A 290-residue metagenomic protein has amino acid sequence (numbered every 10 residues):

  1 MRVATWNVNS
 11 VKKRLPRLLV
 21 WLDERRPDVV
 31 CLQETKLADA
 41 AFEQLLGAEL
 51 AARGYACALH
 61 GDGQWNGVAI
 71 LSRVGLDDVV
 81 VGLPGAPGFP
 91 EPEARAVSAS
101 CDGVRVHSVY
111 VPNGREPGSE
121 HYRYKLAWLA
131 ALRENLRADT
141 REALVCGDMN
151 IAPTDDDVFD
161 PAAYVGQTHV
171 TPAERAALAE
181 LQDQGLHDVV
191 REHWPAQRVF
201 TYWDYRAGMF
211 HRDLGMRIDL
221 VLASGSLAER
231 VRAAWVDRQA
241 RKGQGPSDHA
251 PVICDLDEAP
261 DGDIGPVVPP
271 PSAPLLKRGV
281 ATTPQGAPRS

Functional and structural regions predicted by a protein language model:
M1-A56, G63-V68, D263-K277, A281-S290: N-terminal, active-site-proximal structural segment of metallo-dependent hydrolase catalytic domains
V3-N7, L22-F42, V106, L132 (+5 more regions): Active-site beta-strand/loop signature of hydrolases that rely on acidic residues for catalysis
K13, L37-A40, P117, A152-P153 (+2 more regions): Active-site environment of divalent metal-dependent phosphoester hydrolases
K36-A38, F42-E116: Structured beta-strand-rich core segments of catalytic domains in phosphoester-bond hydrolases
L46, A51-R53, W128-I218, P271 (+1 more regions): Metal-dependent phosphoesterases centered on the DNase I-like endonuclease/exonuclease/phosphatase
Q64-V79, M209-R230, L256-D257: Conserved beta strand-loop-helix elements of the APE1-like EEP
P84-P87, V111-L129, A162-Q167: Surface-exposed cleft-lining segments at the edges of enzyme active sites
M209-H211, A240-P246: Short proline/glycine-enriched turn/loop segments at secondary-structure junctions
